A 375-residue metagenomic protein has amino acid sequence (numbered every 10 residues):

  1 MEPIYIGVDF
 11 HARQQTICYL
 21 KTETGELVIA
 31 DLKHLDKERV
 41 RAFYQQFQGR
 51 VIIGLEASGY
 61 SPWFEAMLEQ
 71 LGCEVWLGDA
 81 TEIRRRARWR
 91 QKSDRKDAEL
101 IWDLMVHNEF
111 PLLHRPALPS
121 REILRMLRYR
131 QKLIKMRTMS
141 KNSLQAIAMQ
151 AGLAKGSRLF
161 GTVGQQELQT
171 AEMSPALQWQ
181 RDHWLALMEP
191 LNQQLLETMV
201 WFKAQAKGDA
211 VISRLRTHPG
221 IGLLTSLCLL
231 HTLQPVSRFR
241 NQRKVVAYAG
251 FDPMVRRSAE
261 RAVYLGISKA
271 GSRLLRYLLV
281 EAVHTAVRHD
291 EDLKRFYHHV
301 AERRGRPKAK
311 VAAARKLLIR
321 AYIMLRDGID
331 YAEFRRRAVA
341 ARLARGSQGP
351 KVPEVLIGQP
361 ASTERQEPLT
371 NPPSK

Functional and structural regions predicted by a protein language model:
E2-K21, I101, L133: Gly/Thr-rich phosphate-binding beta-strand-loop-beta motif of the actin/hexokinase/Hsp70
G25-R50, G54, S374: Nucleic-acid-processing active sites and adjacent nucleic-acid-binding tracks, predominantly divalent metal-dependent
L27-V28, G72-A80, R158: Short hydrophobic/aromatic-enriched beta-strand-loop microsegments
G54-F64: Acidic, metal-coordinating catalytic cores used for nucleic-acid/nucleotide bond scission and strand-transfer chemistry
W76-R128, K132, Q166-L168, A259-A270: Short alpha-helix plus adjacent loop in nuclease-associated cores
S93, R214-T217, L223, C228-P307: Phosphate-backbone recognition surface of nucleic-acid-processing proteins
L127-R214, R335-A340: Glycine-rich, often acidic, oxyanion-interacting loops/wings at catalytic, nucleic-acid, or phospho-protein interfaces
E260-R261, F296-N371, K375: Low-complexity, acidic/Ser/Thr- and charged residue-rich accessory regions of DNA metabolism proteins
